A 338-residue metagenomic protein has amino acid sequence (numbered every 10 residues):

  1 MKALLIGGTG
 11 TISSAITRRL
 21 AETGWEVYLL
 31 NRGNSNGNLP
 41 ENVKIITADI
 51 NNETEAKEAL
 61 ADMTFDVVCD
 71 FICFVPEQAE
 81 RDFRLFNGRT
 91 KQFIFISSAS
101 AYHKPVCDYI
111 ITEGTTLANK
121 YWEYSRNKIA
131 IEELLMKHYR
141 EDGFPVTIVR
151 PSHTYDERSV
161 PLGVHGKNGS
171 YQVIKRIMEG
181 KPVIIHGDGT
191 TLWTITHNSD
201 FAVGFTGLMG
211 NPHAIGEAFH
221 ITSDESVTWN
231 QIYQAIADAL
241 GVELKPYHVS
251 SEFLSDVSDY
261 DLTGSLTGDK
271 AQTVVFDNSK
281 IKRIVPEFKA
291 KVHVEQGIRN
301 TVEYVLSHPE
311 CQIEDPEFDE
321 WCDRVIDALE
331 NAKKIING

Functional and structural regions predicted by a protein language model:
A3-T23: N-terminal Rossmann NAD(P)H-binding glycine-rich loop of SDR-like oxidoreductase domains
E41-N52, I72-C73: Rossmann-fold cofactor-recognition segment
M63-I110, N119, R126-K137: NAD(P)-cofactor binding segment of oxidoreductase domains
E133-G163: Conserved beta-loop-beta element that borders a ligand/cofactor-binding pocket
H165-V173, H186-M209, G216-E217, Q296: Substrate-positioning beta->alpha
N198, D256-F288, S307-C311: Conserved C-terminal active-site "lid" loop/helix of NAD(P)H-dependent oxidoreductases that clamps the redox cofactor
G207-L266, N278, R283, L329-N337: Mid/C-terminal beta-alpha module of Rossmann-like enzyme folds, strongest in SDR-family dehydrogenases/epimerases
V292-G338: Amphipathic terminal alpha-helices
